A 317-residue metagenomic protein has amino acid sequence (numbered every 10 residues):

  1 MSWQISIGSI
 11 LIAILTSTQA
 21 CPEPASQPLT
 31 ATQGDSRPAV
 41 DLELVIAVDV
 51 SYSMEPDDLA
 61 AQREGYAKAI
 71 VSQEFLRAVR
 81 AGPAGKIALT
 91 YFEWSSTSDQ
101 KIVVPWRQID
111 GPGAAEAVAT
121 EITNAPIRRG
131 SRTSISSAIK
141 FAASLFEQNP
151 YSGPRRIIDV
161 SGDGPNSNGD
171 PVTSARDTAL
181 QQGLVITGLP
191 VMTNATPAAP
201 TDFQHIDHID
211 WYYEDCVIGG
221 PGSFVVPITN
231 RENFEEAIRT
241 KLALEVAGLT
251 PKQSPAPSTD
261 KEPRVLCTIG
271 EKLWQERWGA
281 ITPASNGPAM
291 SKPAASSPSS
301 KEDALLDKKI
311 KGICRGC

Functional and structural regions predicted by a protein language model:
S6-T18: Bacterial N-terminal signal peptides
A20-V45, S51-L59, S152, L180: Acidic, polar low-complexity linker/tail segments
P38-V103, A138, A142, I157-S161 (+1 more regions): Von Willebrand factor
D49-V50, A142, P154-N168, A175 (+2 more regions): DG-centered beta-turn motif at the end of beta-strands
V79, P165-D215: VWA/integrin I-like adhesion module and closely mimicked acidic/polar interface patches used
D99-K101, A114-R156, G188-T201, H205-I209 (+1 more regions): Von Willebrand factor
V191-K252: Von Willebrand factor A/integrin I-like adhesion domains
V225-P293, S297-P298: C-terminal "exit" segments of structured domains
